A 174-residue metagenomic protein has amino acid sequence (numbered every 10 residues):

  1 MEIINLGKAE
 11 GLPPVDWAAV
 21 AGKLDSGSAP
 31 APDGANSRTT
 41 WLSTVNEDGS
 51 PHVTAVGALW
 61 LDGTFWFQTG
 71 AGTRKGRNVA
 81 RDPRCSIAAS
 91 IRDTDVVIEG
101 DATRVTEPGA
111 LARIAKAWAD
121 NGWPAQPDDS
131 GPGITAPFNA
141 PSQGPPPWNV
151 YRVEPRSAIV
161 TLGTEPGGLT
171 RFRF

Functional and structural regions predicted by a protein language model:
M1-A19, T94-F174: Charged, gly/pro-rich active-site loop segments
G11-V56: An N-terminal domain-cap segment
G27-G34, K75-N78, P141: Short linear motifs in intrinsically disordered
S37-A71, R77-V79, C85-A89, V96-D101: Short beta-strand segments
Q68-T69, R77-A80, P141-Q143, L162-G163: Short histidine-centered beta-strand/loop micro-motifs that create catalytic or ligand/metal-coordination sites
T73-R74, G109: A generic structural signal for alpha-helix starts
A80-C85, K116, D120: Short, intrinsically disordered, mixed-charge
